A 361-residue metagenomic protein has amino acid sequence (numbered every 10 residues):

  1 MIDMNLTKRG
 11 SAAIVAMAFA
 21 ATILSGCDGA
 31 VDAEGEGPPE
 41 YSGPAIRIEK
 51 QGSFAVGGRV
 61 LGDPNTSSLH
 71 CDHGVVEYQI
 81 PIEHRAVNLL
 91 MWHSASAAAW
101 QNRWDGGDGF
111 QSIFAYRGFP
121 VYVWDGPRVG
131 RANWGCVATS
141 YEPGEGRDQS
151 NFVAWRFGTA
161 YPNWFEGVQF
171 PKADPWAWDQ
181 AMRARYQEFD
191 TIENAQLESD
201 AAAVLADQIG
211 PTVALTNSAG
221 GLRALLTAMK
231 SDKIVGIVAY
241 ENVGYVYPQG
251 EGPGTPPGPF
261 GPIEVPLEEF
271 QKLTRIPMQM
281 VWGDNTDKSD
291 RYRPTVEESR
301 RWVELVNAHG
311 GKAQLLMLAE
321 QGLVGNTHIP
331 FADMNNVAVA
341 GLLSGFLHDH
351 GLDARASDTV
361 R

Functional and structural regions predicted by a protein language model:
L24-G26: C-terminal motif of bacterial Sec signal peptides marking the signal peptidase cleavage site
G35-H84: N-terminal cap/lid segment of alpha/beta-hydrolase-fold proteins
A86-A95: Short beta-strand element of the alpha/beta-hydrolase
Q111-N133: Conserved alpha/beta-hydrolase
T191-V213: Conserved acidic catalytic loop of the alpha/beta-hydrolase fold
L215-A224: Gly/Ala-rich beta-loop-alpha elbow adjacent to hydrolase catalytic centers
V243-L316: The feature captures the conserved acid-bearing segment of alpha/beta-hydrolase catalytic domains
I329-R361: Catalytic active-site module of serine/aspartate enzymes centered on a nucleophile-bearing elbow/loop
